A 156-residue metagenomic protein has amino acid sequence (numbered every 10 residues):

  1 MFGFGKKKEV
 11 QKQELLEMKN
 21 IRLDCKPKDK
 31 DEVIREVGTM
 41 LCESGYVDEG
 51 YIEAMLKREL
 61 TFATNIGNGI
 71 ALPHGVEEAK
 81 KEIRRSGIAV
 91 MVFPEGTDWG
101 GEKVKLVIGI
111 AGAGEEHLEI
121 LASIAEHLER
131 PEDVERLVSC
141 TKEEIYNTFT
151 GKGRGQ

Functional and structural regions predicted by a protein language model:
M1-Q156: Cytosolic covalent-transfer regions centered on His/Cys nucleophiles that carry phosphoryl or persulfide groups
